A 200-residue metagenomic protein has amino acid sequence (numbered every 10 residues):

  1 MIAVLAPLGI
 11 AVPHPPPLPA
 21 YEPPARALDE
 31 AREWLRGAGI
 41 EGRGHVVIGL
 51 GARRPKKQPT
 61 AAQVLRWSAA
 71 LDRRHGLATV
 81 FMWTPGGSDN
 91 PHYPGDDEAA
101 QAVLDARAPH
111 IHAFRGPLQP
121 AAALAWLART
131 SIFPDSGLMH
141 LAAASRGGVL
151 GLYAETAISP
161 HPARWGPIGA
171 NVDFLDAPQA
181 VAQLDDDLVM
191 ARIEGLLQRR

Functional and structural regions predicted by a protein language model:
M1-R200: Catalytic machinery of carbohydrate-active enzymes, primarily nucleotide-sugar-dependent glycosyltransferases
